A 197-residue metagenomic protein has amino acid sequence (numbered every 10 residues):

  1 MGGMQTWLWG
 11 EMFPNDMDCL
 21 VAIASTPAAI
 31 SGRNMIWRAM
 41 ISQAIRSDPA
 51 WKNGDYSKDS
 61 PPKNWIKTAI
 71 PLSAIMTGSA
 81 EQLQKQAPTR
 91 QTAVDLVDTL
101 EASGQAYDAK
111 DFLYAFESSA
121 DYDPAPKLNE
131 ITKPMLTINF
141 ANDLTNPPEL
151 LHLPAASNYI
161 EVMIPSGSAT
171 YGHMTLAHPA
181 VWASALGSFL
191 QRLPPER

Functional and structural regions predicted by a protein language model:
G3-P14, L20: Short glycine-enriched nucleophile-adjacent loop and the immediately C-terminal alpha-helix near the catalytic center
G10, L151-P154: A conserved amphipathic alpha-helix that caps or lines the catalytic cleft of carbohydrate- and lipid-modifying enzymes
D16-L100: Alpha/beta-hydrolase-fold enzymes
D111-K127: Active-site nucleophile elbow and catalytic-triad environment of alpha/beta-hydrolase enzymes
L128-T132, P154-S157: Short, conserved loop/helix-junction motifs that constitute active-site signature segments in enzyme catalytic cores
I131, T137-N139: Short beta-strand/loop motif that positions the catalytic acidic residue of the alpha/beta-hydrolase fold
F140-E149: Conserved alpha/beta-hydrolase "acid-adjacent" motif
H152, N158-R197: Catalytic active-site module of serine/aspartate enzymes centered on a nucleophile-bearing elbow/loop
